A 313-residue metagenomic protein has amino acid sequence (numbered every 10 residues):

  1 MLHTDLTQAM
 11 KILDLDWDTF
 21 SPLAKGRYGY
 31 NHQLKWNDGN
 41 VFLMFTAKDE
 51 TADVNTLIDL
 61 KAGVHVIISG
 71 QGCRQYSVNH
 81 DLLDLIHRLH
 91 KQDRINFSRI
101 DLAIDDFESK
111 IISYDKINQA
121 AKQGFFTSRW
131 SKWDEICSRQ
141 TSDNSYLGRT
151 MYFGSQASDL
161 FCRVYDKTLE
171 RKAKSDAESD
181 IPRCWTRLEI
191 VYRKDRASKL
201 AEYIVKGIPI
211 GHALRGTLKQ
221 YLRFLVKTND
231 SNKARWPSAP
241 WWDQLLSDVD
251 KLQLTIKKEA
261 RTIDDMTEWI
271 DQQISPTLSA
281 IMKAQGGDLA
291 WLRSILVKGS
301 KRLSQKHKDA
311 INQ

Functional and structural regions predicted by a protein language model:
M1-R261, W269-Q313: Structured, helix-rich domain cores that form ligand/interaction pockets
M266: Residues in the recognition helix of alpha-helical DNA-binding motifs
